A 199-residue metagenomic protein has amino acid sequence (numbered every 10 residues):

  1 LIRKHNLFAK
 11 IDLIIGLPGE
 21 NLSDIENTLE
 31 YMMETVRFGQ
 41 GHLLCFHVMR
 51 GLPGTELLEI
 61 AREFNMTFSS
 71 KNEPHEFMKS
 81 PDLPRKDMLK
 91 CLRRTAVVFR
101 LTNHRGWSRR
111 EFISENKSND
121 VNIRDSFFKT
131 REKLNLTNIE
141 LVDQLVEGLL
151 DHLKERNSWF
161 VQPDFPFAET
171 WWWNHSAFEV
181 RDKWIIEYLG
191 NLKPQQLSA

Functional and structural regions predicted by a protein language model:
L1-V121: A structural motif corresponding to the C-terminal lobe/cap of the Radical SAM core domain
M78, R85-A199: Radical SAM enzyme core and accessory elements
